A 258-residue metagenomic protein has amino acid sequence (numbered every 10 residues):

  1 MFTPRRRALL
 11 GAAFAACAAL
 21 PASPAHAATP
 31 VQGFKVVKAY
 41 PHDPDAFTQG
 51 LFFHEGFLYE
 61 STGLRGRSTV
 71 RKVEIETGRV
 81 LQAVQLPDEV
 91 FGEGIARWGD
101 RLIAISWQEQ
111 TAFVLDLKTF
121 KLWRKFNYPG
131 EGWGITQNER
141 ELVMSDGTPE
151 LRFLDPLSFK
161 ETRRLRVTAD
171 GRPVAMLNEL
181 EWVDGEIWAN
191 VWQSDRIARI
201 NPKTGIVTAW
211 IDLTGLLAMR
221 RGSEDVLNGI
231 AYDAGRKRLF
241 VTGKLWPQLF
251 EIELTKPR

Functional and structural regions predicted by a protein language model:
R6-L10: N-terminal export leaders
A28-P44, T77-R79: A short helix->beta-strand "capping" segment at the edge of beta-propeller domains
V37-T69, Q85, E89-A96: Beta-strand-rich domains and repeat architectures in extracellular enzymes and scaffolds, especially beta-propellers
A39-P44, V84-D88, R124-P129, R166-R172 (+2 more regions): Surface loop/turn motifs at the tips and blade-to-blade linkers of beta-strand repeat domains
T48, L177, S223-A231: Signature of short aromatic-glycine-proline-rich micro-motifs recurring in repeat-based ectodomains
E55-G56, G99-D100, E139-R140, D184-G185 (+1 more regions): Short coil/turn segments that connect the beta-strands within blades of beta-propeller domains
E60-L64, L102-E109, M144-T148, A189-Q193 (+1 more regions): Conserved beta-strand positions in repeat-built beta-propeller and related beta-rich domains
E74-T77, D116-F120, P156-F159, N201-G205 (+1 more regions): Short loop/turn segments that connect beta-strands within beta-propeller blades
